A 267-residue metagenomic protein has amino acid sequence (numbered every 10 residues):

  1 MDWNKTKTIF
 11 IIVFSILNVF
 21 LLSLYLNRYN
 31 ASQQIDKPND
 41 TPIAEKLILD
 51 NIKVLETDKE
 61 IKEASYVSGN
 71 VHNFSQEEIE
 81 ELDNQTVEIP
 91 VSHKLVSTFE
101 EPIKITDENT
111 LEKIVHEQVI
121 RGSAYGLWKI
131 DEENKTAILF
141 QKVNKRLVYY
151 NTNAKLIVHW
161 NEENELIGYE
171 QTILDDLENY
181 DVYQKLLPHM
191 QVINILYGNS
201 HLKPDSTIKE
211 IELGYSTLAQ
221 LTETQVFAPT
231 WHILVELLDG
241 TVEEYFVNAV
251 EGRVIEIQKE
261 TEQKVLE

Functional and structural regions predicted by a protein language model:
M1-I138, V143-L147: Preferential activation on post-signal-peptide N-terminal prodomains/segments of secreted or lumenal proteins
V13, L156, W231: Residue-level detector of short, conserved catalytic/binding motifs and their immediate flanks
P90-S92, N161, G214, E236: A structural detector for beta-sheet-dominated domains
N109-S123, A137-L213: Long, charged/polar, surface-exposed segments that mediate recognition or autoinhibition
E132-N134, W160-E165, F227-A228, A249-R253: Short, solvent-exposed coil/turn segments at beta-strand boundaries
K185, H189-E267: Extracytoplasmic/luminal low-complexity segments enriched in Pro/Gly and acidic/polar residues that act as flexible
